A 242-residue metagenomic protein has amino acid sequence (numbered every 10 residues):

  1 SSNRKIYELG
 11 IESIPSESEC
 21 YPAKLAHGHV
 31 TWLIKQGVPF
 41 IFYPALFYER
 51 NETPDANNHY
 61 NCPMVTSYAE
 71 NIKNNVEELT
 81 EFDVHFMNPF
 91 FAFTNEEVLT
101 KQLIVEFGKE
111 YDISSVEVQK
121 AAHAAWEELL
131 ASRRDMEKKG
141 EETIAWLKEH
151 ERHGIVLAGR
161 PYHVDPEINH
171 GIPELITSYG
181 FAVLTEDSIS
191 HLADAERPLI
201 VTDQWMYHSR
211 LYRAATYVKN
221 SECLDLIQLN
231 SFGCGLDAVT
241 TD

Functional and structural regions predicted by a protein language model:
S1-D242: An N-terminal assembly and electron-transfer interface module characteristic of large anaerobic redox and radical
